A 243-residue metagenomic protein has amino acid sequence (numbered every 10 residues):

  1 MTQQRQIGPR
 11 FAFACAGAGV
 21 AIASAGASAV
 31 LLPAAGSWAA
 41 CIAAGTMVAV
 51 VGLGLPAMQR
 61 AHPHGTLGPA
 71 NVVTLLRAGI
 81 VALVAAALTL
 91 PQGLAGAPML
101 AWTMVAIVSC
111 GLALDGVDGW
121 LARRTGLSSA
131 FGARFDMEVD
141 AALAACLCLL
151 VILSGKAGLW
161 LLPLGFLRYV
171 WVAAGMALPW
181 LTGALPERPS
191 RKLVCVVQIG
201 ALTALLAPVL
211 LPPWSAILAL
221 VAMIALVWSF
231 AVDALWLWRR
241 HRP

Functional and structural regions predicted by a protein language model:
M1-N71, A106, M137-P243: A feature for the membrane-embedded catalytic helix bundles of lipid/isoprenoid biosynthetic enzymes
A39-G52, V72, G79-S128, P213-V227: Membrane-embedded alpha-helical segments that form the functional core of polytopic membrane enzymes, especially those
V73, G111-L114, G132, L164 (+1 more regions): Catalytic tyrosine of NAD(P)H-dependent dehydrogenase/reductases that use a Tyr as the general acid/base
G79, A113-L121, R134, E138 (+3 more regions): Active-site His/Glu-centered metal-binding helix of metallohydrolases
R123, S129-A130, E187-R191: Loop-to-transmembrane helix entry/capping segments in MFS-fold secondary transporters and related SLC/MFSD carriers
G126-A130, R134, W180-T182: Short helix/strand-bridging catalytic loops that position acidic/His residues to coordinate divalent metals and engage
